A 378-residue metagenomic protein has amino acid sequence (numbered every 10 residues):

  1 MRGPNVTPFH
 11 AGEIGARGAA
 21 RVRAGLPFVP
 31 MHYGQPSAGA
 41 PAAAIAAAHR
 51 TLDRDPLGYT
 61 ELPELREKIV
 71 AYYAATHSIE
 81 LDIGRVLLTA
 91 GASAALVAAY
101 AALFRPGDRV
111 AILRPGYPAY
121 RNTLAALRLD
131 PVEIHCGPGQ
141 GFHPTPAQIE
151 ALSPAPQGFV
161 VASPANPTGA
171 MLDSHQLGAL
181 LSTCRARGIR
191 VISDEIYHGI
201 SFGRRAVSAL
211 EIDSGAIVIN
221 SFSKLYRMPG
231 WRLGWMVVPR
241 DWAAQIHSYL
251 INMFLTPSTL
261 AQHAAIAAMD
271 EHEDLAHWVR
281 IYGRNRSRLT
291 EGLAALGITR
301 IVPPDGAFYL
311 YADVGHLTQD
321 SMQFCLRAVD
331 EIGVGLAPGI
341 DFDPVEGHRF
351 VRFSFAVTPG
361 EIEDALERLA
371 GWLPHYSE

Functional and structural regions predicted by a protein language model:
R2-G91, A98, A268-E271, A276 (+2 more regions): N-terminal small-domain helix-loop-helix segment of the aminotransferase-like
R21-A24, L127, A186-R187, I332 (+1 more regions): Helix C-cap/helix->beta junction micro-motif
A102-V161, S174: PLP-dependent aminotransferase-like
D108, L129, A186-R190, S214: A short helix->loop->beta-strand "cap" motif at the edges of active sites that frequently abuts
G137-R204: Active-site phosphate-binding strand-loop segment of PLP-dependent enzymes
S214-G283, T290-G292, W372-P374: Conserved core segment of the aminotransferase class I/II
I266, Y282-T290, I301-V314: Conserved glycine-rich beta-strand-loop-beta hairpin in the small C-terminal domain of fold type I
R327-L336, F342-E378: PLP-dependent enzyme catalytic core of the Aspartate aminotransferase-like
